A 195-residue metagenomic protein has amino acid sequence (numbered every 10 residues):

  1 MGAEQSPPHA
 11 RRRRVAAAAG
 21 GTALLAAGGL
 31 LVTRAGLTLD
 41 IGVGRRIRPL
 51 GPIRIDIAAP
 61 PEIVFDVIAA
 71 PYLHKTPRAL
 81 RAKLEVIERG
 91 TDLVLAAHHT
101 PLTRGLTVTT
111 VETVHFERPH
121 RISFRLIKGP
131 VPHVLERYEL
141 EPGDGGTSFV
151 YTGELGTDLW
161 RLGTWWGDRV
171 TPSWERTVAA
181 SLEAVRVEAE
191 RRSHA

Functional and structural regions predicted by a protein language model:
M1-Q5, E141-G143, H194: Intrinsically disordered, low-complexity proline-rich regions
G2, D56, Y72-R78, A82-L135 (+2 more regions): Glycine-rich portal/gate segments that line the openings of hydrophobic small-molecule binding cavities
G2-D92: Hydrophobic ligand-binding cavity/cleft-lining segments
G20-A23, A27, H120, E136 (+1 more regions): Generic beta-strand structural signal
G29-A35, G105-L106, T147-G153: Short, functional N-terminal and low-complexity linear motifs
A35-L37, V111-E112, F149, T157: Short, flexible segments with low predicted structural confidence
R125-A180, V185-V187: Beta-strand/loop substructures that line and gate deep hydrophobic ligand-binding cavities in soluble
